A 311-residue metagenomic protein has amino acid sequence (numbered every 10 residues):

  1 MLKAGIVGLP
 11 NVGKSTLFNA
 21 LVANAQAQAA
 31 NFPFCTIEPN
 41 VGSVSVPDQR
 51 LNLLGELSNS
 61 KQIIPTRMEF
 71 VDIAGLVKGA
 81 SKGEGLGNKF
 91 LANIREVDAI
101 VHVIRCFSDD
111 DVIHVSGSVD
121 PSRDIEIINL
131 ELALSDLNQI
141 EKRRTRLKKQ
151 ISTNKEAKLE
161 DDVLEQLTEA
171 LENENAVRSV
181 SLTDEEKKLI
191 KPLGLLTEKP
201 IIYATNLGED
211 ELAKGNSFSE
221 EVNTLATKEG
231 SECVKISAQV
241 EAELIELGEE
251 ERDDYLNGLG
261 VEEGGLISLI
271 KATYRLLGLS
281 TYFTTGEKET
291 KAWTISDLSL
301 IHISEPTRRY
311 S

Functional and structural regions predicted by a protein language model:
M1-K78, E84, N88-I94, I100-H102: Conserved G1/Walker A P-loop phosphate-binding module
L17, L54, V101, I140 (+3 more regions): Residue-level signal for inorganic ion chemistry
V22, Q26, G55-N59, K78-S81 (+12 more regions): Signal for well-folded cores of large energy- and translation-related assemblies
A74-L76, H114, S122-I128, K148-T153 (+2 more regions): Short hinge/gating elements
S81-A204, G208, L212-N216: Phosphate/Mg2+-binding loops and adjacent switch elements in nucleotide/diphosphate-handling enzyme cores
L159, D210-F283: Canonical P-loop GTPase G-domain recognition
A272-D297, S304: Ubiquitin-like/PB1-type beta-grasp interaction modules and other compact soluble beta-rich domains
I301-H302, R309-S311: Single conserved hydrophobic/aromatic residue that forms the stacking wall/gate of nucleotide- or nucleobase-binding
